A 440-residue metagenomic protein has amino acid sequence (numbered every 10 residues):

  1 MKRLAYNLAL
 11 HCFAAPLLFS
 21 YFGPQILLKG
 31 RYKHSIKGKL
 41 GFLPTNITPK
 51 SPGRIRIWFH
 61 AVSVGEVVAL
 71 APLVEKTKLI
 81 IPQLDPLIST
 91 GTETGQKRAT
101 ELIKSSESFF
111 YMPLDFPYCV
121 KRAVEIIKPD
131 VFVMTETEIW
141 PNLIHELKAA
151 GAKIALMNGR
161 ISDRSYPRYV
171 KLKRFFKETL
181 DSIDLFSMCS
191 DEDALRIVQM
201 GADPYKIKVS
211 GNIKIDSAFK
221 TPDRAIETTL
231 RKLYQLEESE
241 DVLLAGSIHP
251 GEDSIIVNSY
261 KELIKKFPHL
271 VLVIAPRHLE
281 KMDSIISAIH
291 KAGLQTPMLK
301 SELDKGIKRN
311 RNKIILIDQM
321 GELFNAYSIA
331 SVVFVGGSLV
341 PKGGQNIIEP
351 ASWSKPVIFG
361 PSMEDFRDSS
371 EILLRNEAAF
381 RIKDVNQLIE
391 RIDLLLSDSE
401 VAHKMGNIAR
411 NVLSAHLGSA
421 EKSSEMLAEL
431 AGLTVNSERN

Functional and structural regions predicted by a protein language model:
M1-N440: Nucleotide-activated sugar donor-binding and catalytic core shared by glycosyltransferases and related lipid-linked
